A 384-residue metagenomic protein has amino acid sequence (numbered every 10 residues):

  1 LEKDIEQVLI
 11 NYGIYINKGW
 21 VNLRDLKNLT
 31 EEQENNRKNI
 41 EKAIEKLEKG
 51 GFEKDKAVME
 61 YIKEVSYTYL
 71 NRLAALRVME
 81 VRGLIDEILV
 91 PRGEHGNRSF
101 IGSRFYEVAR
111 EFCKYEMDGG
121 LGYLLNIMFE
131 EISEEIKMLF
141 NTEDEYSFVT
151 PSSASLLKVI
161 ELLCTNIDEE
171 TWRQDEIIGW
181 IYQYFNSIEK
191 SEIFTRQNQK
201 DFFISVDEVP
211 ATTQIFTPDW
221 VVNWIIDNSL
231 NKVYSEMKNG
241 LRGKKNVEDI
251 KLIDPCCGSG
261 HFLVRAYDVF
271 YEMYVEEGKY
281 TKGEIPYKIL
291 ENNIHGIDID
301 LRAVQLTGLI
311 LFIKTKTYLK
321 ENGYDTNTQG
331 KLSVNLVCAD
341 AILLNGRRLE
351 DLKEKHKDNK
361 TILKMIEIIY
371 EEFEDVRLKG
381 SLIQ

Functional and structural regions predicted by a protein language model:
L1-V233, F312-L336, A341: Non-catalytic, mostly N-terminal accessory regions of nucleic-acid modification and defense proteins
I193, Q197-Q384: SAM-dependent methyltransferase catalytic region
